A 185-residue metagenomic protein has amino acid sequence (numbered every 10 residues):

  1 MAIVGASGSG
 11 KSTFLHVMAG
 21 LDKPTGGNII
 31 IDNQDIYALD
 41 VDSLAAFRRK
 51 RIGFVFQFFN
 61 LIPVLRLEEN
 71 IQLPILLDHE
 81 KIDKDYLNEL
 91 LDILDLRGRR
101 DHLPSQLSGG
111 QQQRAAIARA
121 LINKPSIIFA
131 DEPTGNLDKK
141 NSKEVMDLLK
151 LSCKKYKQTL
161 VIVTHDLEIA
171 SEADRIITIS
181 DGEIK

Functional and structural regions predicted by a protein language model:
M1-E172, I176-I179: ABC family nucleotide-binding domain
